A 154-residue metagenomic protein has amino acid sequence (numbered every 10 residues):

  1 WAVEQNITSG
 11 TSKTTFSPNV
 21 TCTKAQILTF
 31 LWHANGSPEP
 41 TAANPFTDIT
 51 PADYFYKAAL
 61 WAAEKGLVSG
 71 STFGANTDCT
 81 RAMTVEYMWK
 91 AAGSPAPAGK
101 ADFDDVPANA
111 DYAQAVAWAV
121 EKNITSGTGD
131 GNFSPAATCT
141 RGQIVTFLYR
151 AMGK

Functional and structural regions predicted by a protein language model:
E4, T8-L28, H33-K57, E64-A82 (+3 more regions): Feature responds to low-complexity, polar/acidic, surface-exposed segments characteristic of secreted/exported proteins
W118, T146: Predominantly extracellular/luminal carbohydrate-interaction, adhesion, and secreted-enzyme modules that are
